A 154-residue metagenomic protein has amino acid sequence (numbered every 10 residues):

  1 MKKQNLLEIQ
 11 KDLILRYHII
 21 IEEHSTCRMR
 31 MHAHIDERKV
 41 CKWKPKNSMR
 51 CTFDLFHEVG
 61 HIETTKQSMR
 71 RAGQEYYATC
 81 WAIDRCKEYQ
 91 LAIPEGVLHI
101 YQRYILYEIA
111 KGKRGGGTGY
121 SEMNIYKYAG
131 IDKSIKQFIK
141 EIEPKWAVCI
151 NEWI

Functional and structural regions predicted by a protein language model:
K3: Conserved nucleotide-state-sensing and coupling region of NTP-binding domains
L6-L7, T79: Generic non-transmembrane alpha-helix signal with a bias for helix starts/N-cap capping motifs
L7-K39, P45, M49: Catalytic zinc-binding patch centered on the HExxH motif and its immediate surroundings that defines zinc-dependent
K39-D54, M69, G73: Short pre-active-site segment immediately N-terminal to the catalytic Zn-binding motif
N47, E88-I154: Long, well-structured alpha-helical subdomains associated with metal-dependent extracellular/ecto-lumenal hydrolases
T52-K66: Active-site recognition of the HExxH zinc-binding catalytic motif
I62, K66, D84-Y89: Active-site catalytic microenvironments for nucleophilic, acid-base chemistry
A72-E88: An active-site-proximal "capping" alpha-helix that borders the catalytic cofactor pocket
